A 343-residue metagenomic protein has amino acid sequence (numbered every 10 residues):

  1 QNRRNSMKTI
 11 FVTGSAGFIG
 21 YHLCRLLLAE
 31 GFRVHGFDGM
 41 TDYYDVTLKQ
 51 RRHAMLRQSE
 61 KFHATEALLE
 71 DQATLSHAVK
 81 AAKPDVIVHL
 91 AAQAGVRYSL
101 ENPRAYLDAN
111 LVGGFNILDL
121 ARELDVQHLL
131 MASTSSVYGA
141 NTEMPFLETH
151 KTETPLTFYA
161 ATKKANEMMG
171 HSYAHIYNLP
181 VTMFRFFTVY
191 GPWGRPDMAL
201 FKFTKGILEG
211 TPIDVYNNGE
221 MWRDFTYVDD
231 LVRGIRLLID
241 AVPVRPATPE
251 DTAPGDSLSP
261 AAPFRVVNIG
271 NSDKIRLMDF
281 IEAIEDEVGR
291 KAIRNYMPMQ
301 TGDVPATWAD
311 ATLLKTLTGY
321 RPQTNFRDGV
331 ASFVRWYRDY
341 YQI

Functional and structural regions predicted by a protein language model:
N2-V189, L238, Y320, T324 (+2 more regions): N-terminal Rossmann-like NAD(P)+-binding domain of SDR-like oxidoreductases, especially those catalyzing
H22, T47-L48, H77, Y98-E101 (+4 more regions): Generic recognition of short, well-ordered alpha-helical segments
L26, A67, I207-I343: C-terminal substrate-binding subdomain of Rossmann-fold SDR/epimerase-dehydratase oxidoreductases
T74, A105, V112, K151 (+5 more regions): Residue-level recognition of oxygen-bearing side chains
M144-P145, P196-T204: A glycine/serine/threonine-rich, flexible loop-to-helix segment that serves as the NAD(P) cofactor-binding "lid"
A165, M169, Y173, F203 (+2 more regions): Hydrophobic alpha-helix immediately C-terminal to the catalytic Tyr-X-X-X-Lys motif of short-chain
